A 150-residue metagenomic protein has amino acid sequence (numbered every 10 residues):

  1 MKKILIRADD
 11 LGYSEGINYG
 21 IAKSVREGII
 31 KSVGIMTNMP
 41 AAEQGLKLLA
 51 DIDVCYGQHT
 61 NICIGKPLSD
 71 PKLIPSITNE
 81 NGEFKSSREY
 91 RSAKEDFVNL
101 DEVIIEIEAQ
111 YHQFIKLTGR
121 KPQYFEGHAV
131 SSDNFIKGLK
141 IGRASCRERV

Functional and structural regions predicted by a protein language model:
M1-E15, I21: Boundary/entry segment of secreted carbohydrate-active catalytic domains
K3-L5, I30-G34, D53-H59, P122-E126: Structural preference for beta-strand elements that scaffold enzyme active sites
D9-L11, M36-N38, H59-C63, H128-V130: Active-site beta-loop-alpha junctions enriched in small/polar residues
E15-A41: A short alpha/beta connector and helix-capping loop motif
I21-E27, E43-C55, K72-G82, I115-T118: Acidic (Asp/Glu)-rich catalytic clusters
P67-V98: Active-site gating loops and adjacent loop-to-helix segments of metal-dependent hydrolytic enzymes
E102-Y124: CE4/NodB-like, metal-dependent polysaccharide N-deacetylase domain that modifies extracellular/periplasmic N-acetylated
K140-V150: Residue-level detector of conserved catalytic or cofactor/ligand-binding positions in enzyme active sites
